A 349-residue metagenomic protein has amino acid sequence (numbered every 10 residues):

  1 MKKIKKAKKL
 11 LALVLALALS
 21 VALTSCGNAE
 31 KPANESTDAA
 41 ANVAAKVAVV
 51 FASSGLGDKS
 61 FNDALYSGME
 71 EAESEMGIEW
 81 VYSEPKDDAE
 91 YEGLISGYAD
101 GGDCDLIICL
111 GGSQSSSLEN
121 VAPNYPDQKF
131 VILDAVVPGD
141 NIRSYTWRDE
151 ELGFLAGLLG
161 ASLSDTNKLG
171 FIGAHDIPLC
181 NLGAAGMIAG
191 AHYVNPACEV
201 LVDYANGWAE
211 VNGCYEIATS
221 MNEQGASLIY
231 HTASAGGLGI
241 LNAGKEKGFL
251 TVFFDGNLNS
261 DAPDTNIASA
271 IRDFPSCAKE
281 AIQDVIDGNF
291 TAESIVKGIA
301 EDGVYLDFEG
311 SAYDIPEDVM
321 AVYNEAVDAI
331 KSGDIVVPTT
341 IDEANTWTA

Functional and structural regions predicted by a protein language model:
K2-V14: Bacterial N-terminal signal peptides that target proteins for export
A16-S20: Hydrophobic alpha-helical membrane-embedded or membrane-associated segments
V21-S25: C-terminal motif of bacterial Sec signal peptides marking the signal peptidase cleavage site
C26-A349: A residue-level marker of the well-folded mature domains of exported/periplasmic proteins
